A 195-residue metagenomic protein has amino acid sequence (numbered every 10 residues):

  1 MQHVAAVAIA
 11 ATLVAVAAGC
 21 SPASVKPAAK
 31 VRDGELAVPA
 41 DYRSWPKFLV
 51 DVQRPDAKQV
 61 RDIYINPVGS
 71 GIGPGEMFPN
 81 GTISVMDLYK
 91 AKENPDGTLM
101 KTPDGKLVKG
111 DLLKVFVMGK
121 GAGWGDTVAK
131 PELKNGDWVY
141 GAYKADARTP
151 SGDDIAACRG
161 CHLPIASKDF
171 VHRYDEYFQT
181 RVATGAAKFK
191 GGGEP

Functional and structural regions predicted by a protein language model:
M1, S21-A23: Short, low-complexity disordered leader/linker segments with a strong preference for bacterial N-terminal type II
M1-I9: Bacterial N-terminal signal peptides that target proteins for export
A5-A6, D62-Y64, I165-K168: Intrinsic structural disorder/low-complexity segments
I9-A10, E176: Extended rod-forming repeat segments used as scaffolds/tethers
V16-G19: C-terminal motif of bacterial Sec signal peptides marking the signal peptidase cleavage site
A23-R32, L36-V50, A57, G75 (+1 more regions): Sequence context surrounding c-type heme c attachment/ligation sites in exported
K47-G71: His/Cys-centered metal/cofactor-coordination and adjacent catalytic loops
